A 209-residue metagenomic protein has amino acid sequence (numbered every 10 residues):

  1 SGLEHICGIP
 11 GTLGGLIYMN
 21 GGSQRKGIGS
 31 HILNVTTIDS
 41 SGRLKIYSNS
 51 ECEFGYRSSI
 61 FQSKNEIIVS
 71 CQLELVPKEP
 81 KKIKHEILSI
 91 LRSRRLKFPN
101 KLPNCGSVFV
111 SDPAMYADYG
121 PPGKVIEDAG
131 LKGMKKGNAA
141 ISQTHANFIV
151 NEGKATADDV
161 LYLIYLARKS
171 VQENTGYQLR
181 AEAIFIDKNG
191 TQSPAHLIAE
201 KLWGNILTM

Functional and structural regions predicted by a protein language model:
S1-C7, Q24, H31-I46, G55 (+1 more regions): Nucleotide and nucleotide-moiety/phosphate-recognizing core
S1-G8, G15, P99, G130 (+1 more regions): Exposed boundary/loop context
L3-L33, N104, V110: A gly/ser-rich beta-alpha-beta helix-loop segment of oxidoreductase catalytic cores
I38-S40, L44-Y165, K169-S170, N174-M209: Phosphate/pyrophosphate- and phosphate-bearing ligand-binding catalytic cores of soluble enzymes
